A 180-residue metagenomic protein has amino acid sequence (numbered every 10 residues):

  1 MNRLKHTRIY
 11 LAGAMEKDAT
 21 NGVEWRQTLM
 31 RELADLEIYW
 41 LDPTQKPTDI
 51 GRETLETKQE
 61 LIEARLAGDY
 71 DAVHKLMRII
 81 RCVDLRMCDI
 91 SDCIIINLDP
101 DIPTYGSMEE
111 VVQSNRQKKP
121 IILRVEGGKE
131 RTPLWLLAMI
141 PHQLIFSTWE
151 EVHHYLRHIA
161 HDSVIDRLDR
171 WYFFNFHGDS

Functional and structural regions predicted by a protein language model:
M1-S180: Conserved catalytic or regulatory cores that recognize and/or transform ribose-phosphate-containing ligands
